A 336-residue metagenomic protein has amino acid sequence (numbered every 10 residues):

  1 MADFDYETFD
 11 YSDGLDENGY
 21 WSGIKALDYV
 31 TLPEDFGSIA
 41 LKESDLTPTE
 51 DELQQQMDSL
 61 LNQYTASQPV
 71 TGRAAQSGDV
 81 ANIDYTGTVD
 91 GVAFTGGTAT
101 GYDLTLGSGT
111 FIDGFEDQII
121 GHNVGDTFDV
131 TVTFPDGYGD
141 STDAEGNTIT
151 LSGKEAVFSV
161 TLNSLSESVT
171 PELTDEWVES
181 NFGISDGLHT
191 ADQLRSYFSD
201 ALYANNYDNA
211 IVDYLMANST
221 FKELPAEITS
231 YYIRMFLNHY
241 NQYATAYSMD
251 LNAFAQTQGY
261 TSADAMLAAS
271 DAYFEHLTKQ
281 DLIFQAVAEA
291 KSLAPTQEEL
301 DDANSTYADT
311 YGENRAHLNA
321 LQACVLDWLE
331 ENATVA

Functional and structural regions predicted by a protein language model:
M1-A336: FKBP-type peptidyl-prolyl cis-trans isomerases
